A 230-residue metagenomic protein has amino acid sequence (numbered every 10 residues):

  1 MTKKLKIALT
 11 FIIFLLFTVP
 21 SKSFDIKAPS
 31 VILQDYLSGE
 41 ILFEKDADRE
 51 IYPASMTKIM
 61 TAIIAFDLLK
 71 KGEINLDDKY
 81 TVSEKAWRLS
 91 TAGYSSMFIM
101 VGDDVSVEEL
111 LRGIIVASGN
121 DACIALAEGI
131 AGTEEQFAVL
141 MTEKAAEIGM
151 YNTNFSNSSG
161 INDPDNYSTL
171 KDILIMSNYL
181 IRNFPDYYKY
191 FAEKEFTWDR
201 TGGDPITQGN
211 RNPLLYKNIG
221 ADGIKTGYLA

Functional and structural regions predicted by a protein language model:
M1-L9: Bacterial N-terminal signal peptides that target proteins for export
K3, L15, V19-K22: Compositionally biased regions
A8-L16: Bacterial N-terminal signal peptides
I13, T81-V82, A192: Hydrophobic/anchoring residues in structured secondary elements
F14, I26, G93, R211-L214 (+1 more regions): Hydrophobic alpha-helical context, especially transmembrane and signal-peptide helices
P20-L174, N178-R182: Active-site-adjacent loops and short helices of periplasmic peptidoglycan-processing enzymes
M150-Y151, N162-A230: Domain-terminus/edge residues, biased toward the C-terminal soluble/receptor-binding domains of extracytoplasmic
